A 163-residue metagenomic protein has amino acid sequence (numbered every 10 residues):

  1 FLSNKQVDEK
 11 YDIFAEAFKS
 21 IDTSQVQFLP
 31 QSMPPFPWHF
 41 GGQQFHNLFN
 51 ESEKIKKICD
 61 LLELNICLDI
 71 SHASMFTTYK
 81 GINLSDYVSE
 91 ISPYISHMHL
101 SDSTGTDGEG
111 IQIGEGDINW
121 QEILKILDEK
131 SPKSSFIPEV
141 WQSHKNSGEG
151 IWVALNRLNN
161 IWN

Functional and structural regions predicted by a protein language model:
F1-N65, M75: Active-site acidic/histidine proton-transfer and metal-coordination neighborhood in alpha/beta enzyme cores
V7, G42-F49, H72-K133, W141-E149: Gly/Pro-rich active-site loop or hairpin
Y11, I95, L155: Short amphipathic alpha-helical/adjacent loop interface patches that line ligand and macromolecule-binding sites
A15-K19, I55-K56, S85-S89, L124 (+1 more regions): Short amphipathic alpha-helical segments and helix-helix/interface helices
I21-Q25, C59-L62, I91-I95, K130-S131 (+1 more regions): A structural signal for short coil/turn segments at secondary-structure junctions
F28, D69, M98, L127 (+2 more regions): Conserved, mostly hydrophobic/aromatic
Q31-P34, I70-S71, W141: Short, well-ordered beta-to-alpha junction loops that form the rim of enzyme active sites and present histidine/acidic
K145-N163: C-terminal helical cap(s) of enzyme catalytic domains, especially alpha/beta-barrels
